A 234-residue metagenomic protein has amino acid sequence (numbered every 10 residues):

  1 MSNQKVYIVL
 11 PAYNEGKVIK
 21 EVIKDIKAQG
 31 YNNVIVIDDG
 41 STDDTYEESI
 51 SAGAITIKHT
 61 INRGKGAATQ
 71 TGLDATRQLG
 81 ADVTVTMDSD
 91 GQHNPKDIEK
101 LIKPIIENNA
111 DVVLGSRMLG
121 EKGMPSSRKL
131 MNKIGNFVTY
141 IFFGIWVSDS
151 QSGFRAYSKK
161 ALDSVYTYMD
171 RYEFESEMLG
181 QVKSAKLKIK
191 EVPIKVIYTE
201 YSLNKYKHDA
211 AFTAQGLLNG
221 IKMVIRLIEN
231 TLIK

Functional and structural regions predicted by a protein language model:
K5-Y7, E177: Cell-envelope/extracellular polymer assembly enzymes that use nucleotide-activated donors
Y7-P11, I35, K58: Short hydrophobic beta-strand elements that form part of the catalytic alpha/beta core underpinning NDP-sugar/donor
Y13-A28: Short, well-formed alpha-helical segments that are part of the catalytic scaffolds of diverse glycosyltransferases
K17-E21, D43-A52: Acidic helix N-cap motif at the loop->helix transition within catalytic regions of sugar-transfer enzymes
D38-Y46, G91: A conserved acidic beta->alpha catalytic loop
I61-R63, A67-Q78, P95-Y172, T199-V224: Acceptor/aglycone-binding surface of glycosyltransferases and processive sugar-polymer synthases
A81-D90: Short beta-strand-to-loop acidic/aromatic patch adjacent to the donor-nucleotide binding site
W146, M169-D170, G180-I197: Catalytic donor-sugar/metal-binding loop of nucleotide-sugar-dependent glycosyltransferases
